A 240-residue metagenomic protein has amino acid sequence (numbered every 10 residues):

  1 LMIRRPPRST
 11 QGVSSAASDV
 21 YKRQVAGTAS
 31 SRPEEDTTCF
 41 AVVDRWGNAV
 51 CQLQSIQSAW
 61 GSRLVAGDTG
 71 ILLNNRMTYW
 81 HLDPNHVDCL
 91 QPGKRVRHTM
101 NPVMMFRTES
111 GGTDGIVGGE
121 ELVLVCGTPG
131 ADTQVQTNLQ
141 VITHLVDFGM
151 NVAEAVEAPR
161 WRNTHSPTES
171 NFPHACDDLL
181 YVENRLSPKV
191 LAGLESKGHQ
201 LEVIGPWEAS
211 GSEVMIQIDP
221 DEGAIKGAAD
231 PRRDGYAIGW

Functional and structural regions predicted by a protein language model:
L1-A17, Y21: Single conserved hydrophobic/aromatic residue that forms the stacking wall/gate of nucleotide- or nucleobase-binding
I3-R4, S30, A228: Compositionally biased, intrinsically disordered/low-complexity regions enriched for serine, proline and threonine
R4, M104-M105, I216: Short beta-strand element of the conserved SAM-dependent methyltransferase core
Q11, A26, S110-G118, E222 (+2 more regions): Feature targets compositionally biased, intrinsically disordered low-complexity regions with long contiguous runs
V13, V20-Y21, V43, V50 (+2 more regions): Hydrophobic aliphatic residue packing
S15-K22, E34-E35, Y181-W240: Cofactor-centric catalytic regions
A26-W207: Proteins synthesized as precursors that undergo proteolytic processing into mature forms
